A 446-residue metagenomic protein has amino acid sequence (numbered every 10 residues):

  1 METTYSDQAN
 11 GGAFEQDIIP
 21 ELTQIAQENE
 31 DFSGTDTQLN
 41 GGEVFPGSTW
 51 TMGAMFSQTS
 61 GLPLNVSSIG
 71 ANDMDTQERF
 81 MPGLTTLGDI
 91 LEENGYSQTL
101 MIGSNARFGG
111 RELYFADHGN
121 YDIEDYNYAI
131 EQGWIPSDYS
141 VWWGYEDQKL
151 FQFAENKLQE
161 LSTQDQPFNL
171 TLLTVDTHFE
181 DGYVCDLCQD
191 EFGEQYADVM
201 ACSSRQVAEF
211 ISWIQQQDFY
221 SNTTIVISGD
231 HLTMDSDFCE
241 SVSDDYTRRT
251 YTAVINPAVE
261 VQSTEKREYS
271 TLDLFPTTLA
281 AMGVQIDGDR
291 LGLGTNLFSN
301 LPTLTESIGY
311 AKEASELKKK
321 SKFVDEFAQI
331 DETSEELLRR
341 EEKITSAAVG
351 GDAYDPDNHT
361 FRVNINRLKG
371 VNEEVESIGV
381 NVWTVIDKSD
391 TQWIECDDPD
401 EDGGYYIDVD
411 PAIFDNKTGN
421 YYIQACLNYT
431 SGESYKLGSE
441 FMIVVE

Functional and structural regions predicted by a protein language model:
M1-G351: Solvent-exposed soluble domains appended to multi-pass membrane proteins
E336-R362, N366-L368, E446: Short, compositionally biased P/S/T/A/G/V-rich stretches that sit at domain boundaries
K369-Q392: Solvent-exposed loop/turn segments flanking beta-strands in beta-repeat/beta-sandwich domains
G379, S389-D402, F441: Solvent-exposed serine/threonine-rich low-complexity stretches and specific carbohydrate-binding patches
N381, Y422-N428: Extracellular recognition modules
P399-A412: Aromatic sugar-binding surface patches on proteins that engage polysaccharides or sugar-phosphate polymers
P411-N420: Surface-exposed, short loops/turns at beta-strand junctions within beta-sandwich domains
N428-S434: Short, solvent-exposed loop/turn segments at the edges of extracellular beta-sandwich modules
